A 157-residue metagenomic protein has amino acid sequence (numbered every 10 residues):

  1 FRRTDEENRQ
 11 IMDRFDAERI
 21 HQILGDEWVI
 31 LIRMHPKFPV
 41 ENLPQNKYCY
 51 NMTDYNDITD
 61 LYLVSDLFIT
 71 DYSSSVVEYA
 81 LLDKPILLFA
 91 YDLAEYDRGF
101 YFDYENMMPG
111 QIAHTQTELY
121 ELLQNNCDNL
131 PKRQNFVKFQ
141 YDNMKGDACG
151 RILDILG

Functional and structural regions predicted by a protein language model:
F1-N42, A113, C149: Conserved catalytic-core segment of nucleotide-activated headgroup transferases in glycan assembly
F15-R19, T53-D57, S74, R98-G99: A generic local structural motif
D26-V29, L67, Q134: PLP-dependent class I/II
L31-V77, L82: Donor nucleotide-activated moiety binding/catalytic core segment of transferases that use nucleotide-activated donors
P44-K47, S74-Y141: Catalytic binding pocket for nucleotide-activated donors in carbohydrate/polymer assembly enzymes
K145-G157: C-terminal alpha-helical cap of glycosyltransferases
